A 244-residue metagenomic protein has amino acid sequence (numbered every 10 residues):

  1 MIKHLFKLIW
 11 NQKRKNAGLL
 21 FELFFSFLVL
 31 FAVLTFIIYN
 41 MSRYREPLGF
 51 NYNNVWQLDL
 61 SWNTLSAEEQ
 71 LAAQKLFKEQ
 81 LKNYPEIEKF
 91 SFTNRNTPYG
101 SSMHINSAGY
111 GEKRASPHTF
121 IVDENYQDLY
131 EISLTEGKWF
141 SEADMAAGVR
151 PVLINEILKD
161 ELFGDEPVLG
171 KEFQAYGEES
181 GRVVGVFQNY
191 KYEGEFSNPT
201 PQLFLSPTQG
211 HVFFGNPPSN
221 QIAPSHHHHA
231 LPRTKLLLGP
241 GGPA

Functional and structural regions predicted by a protein language model:
M1-F27: N-terminal Sec/SRP start-transfer signal
H4, Y39, L76-Q80, E161 (+1 more regions): Alpha-helical elements of Rossmann-like donor-binding domains used by nucleotide-donor carbohydrate transfer enzymes
F25-N54: Alpha-helical transmembrane segments
R43-L71: Membrane-interface junction motifs in transport/secretion proteins
E68-E88: Extracytoplasmic/periplasmic
N83-K89, T93-A244: Mid-to-C-terminal secondary-structure elements that act as membrane-proximal/extracytoplasmic interface segments
